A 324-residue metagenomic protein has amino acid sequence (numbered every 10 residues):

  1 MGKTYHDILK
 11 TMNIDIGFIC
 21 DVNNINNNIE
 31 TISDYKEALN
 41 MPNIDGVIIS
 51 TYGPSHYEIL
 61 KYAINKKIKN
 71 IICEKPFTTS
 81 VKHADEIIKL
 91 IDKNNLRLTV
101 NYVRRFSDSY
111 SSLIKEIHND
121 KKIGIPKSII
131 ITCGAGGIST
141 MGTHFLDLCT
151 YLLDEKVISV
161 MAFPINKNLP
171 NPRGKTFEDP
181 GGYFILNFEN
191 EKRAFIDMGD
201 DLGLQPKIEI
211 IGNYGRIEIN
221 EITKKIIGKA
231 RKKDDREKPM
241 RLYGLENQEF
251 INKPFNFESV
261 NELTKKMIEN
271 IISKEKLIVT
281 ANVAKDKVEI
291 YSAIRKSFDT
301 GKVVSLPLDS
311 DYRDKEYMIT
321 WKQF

Functional and structural regions predicted by a protein language model:
M1-I29: N-terminal Rossmann-like dinucleotide-binding module
Y5, I29-L90: Beta-loop-alpha module in the N-terminal Rossmann-like domain of NAD(P)-dependent dehydrogenases, especially those
G46-T51, D85, K89, K93-R97 (+1 more regions): C-terminal helix-rich "cap/oligomerization" subdomain common to oxidoreductases
P54, F77-M141: A contiguous active-site-proximal alpha/beta segment in oxidoreductase catalytic domains
I72-C73, L98-V100, I219: Hydrophobic residues in well-ordered beta-strands that form the structural core
I129-L204, E209: Rossmann-like dinucleotide-binding domain that binds NAD(P)(H)
E209-N282, D314-F324: C-terminal glycine/acidic-rich active-site capping loop/insertion
